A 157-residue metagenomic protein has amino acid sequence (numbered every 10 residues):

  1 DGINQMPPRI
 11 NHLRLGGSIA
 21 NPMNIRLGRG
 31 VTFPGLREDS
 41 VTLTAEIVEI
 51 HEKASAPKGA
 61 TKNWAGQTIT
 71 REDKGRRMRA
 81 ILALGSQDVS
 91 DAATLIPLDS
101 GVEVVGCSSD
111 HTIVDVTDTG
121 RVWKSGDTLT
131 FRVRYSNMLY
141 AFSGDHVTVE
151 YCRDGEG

Functional and structural regions predicted by a protein language model:
D1-G157: Active-site anion/phosphate-binding pocket segments in diverse small-molecule metabolic enzymes
